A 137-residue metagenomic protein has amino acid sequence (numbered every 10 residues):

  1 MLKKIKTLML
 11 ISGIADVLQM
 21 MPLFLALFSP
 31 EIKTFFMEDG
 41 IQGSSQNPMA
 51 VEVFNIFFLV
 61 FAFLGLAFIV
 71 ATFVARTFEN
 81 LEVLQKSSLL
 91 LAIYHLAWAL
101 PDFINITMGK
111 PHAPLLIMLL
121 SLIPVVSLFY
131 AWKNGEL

Functional and structural regions predicted by a protein language model:
M1-A15: Alpha-helical transmembrane segments and their helix-start/interface "positive-inside/aromatic belt" motifs in integral
I5-M9, E82-L91: Membrane-interfacial loop-to-transmembrane alpha-helix junctions, especially the N-terminal start
I14-F58, A62-F63: Hydrophobic transmembrane helix segments
L23, T72-R76, D102-N105, S127-A131: Structural signal for membrane-spanning alpha-helices in multi-pass inner-membrane proteins, emphasizing helix cores
S45-N55, A75-K86: Short juxtamembrane and helix-loop transition motifs at transmembrane-helix boundaries in membrane proteins
L64-E79: Transmembrane alpha-helical segments in integral membrane proteins
A71, K86-F103, L119-S127: Hydrophobic alpha-helical membrane segments
A97-I117, W132-L137: Membrane-helix boundary connector in multi-pass membrane proteins
